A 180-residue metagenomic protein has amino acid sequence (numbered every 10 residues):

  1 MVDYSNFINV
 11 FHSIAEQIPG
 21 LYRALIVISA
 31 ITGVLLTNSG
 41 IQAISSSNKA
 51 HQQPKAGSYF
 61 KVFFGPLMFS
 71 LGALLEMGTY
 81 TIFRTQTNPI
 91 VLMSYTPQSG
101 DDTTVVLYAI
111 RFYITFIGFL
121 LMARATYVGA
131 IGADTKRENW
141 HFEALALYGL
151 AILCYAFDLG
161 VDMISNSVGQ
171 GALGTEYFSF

Functional and structural regions predicted by a protein language model:
M1-I8, Y95-T96: Short, membrane-interfacial amphipathic segments enriched in basic
N6-T85, G100-F180: Hydrophobic alpha-helical segments involved in membrane association or supramolecular assembly
V91-T103: Short membrane-interface loop/juxtamembrane segments of multi-pass integral membrane proteins
